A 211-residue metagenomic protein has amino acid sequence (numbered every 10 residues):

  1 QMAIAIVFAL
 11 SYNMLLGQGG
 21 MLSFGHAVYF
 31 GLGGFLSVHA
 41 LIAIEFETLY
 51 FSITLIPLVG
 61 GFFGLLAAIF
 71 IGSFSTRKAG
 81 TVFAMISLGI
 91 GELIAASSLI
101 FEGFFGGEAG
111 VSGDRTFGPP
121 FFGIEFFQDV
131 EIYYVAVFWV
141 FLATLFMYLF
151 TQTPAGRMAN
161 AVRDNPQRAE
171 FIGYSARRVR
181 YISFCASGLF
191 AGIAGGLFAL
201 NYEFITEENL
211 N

Functional and structural regions predicted by a protein language model:
Q1-N211: Transmembrane alpha-helices and adjacent helix-loop boundaries
